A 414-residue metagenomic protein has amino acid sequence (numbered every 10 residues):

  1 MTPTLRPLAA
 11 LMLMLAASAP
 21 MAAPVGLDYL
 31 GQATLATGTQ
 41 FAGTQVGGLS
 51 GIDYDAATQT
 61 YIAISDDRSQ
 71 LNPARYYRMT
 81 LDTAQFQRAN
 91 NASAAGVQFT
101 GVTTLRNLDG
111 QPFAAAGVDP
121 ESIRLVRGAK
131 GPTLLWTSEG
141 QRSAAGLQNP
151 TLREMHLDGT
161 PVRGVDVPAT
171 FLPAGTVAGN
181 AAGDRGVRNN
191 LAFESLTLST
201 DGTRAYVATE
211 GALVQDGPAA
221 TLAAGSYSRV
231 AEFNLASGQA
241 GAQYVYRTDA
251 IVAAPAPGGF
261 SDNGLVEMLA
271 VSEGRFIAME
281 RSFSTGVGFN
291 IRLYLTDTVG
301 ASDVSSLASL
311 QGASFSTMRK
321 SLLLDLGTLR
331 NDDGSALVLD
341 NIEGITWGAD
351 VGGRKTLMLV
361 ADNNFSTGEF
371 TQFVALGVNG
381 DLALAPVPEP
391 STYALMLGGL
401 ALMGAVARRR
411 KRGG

Functional and structural regions predicted by a protein language model:
T2-M21: Gram-negative bacterial Sec-dependent N-terminal signal peptides
P7, A19, T60, M396-A401: Hydrophobic alpha-helical segments
A16-P20, S199, S391: Short linear Ser/Thr-Pro motifs
A19-M21, T58, R408: N-terminal processing/targeting junctions
A23-A385: Sequence/structural signature of beta-propeller domains
P388-R408: A short, hydrophobic C-terminal helix/tail in secreted or cell-surface proteins
R410-G414: Short, charged juxtamembrane terminal tails flanking transmembrane helices
